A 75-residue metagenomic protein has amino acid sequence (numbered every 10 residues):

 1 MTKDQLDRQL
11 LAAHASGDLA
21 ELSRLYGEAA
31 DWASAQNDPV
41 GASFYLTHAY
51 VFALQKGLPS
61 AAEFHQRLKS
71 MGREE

Functional and structural regions predicted by a protein language model:
T2-K3, L22, G41-A42, A61: Residues that mark the junctions of alpha-helical repeat units in TPR/alpha-solenoid scaffolds
L6-Q9, Y26, Y45-L46: TPR repeat positional signature
L10, A30-D31, Y50, K69: Conserved small-residue packing positions in alpha-helical repeats and bundles
A12, S16-A20, D38-P39: Inter-repeat boundary and helix-capping residues of tandem alpha-helical solenoids
E28-D38: Terminal alpha-helical segments
Q55-P59, S70-E75: Alpha-helical linker/edge segments of TPR/alpha-solenoid repeat scaffolds and analogous pre-/post-domain helices
